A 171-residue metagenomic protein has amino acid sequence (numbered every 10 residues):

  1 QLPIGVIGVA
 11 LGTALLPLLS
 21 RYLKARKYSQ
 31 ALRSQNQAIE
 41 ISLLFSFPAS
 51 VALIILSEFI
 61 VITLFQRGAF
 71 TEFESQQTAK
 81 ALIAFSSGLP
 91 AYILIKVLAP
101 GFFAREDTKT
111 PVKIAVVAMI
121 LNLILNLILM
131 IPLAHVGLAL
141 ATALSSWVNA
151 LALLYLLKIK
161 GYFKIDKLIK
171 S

Functional and structural regions predicted by a protein language model:
Q1-S171: Membrane-embedded alpha-helical bundles of multi-pass transporters/translocases, especially carrier/permease families
